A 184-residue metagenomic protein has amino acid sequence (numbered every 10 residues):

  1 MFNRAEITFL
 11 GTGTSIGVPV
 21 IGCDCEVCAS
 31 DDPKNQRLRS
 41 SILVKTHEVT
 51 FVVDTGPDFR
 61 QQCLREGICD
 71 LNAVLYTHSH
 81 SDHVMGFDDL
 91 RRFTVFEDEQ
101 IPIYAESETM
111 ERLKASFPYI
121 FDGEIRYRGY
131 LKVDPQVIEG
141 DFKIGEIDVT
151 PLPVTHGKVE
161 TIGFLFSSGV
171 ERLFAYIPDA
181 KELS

Functional and structural regions predicted by a protein language model:
M1-Y176, K181-S184: Binuclear metal-dependent hydrolase catalytic cores
